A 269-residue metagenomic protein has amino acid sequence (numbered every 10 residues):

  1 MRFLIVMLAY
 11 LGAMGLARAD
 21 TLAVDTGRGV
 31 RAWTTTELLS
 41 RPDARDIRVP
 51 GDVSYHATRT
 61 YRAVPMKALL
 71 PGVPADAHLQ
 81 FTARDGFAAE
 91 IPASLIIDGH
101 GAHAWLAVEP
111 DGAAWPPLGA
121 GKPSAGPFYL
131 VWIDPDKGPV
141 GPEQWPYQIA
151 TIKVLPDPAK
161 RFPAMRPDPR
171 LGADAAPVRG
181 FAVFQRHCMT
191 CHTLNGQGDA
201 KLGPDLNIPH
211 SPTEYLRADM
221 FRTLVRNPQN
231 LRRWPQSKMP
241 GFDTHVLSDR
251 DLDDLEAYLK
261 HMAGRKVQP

Functional and structural regions predicted by a protein language model:
I5-A13: Bacterial N-terminal signal peptides
G15-A19: Sec/Tat signal peptide C-region and signal peptidase I cleavage site
D20-P156, P269: Structured, non-membrane catalytic/scaffold regions adjacent to prosthetic-group chemistry
I91, K201-N207, N227-E256, M262 (+1 more regions): Axial heme c-ligation environment in periplasmic c-type cytochrome domains
P117-P167, T213, A218-M220, F242-K260: Periplasmic c-type cytochrome electron-transfer domains
P158-V183: Electrostatic cytochrome c docking/interface patches
G180-N195, F221, M239, L255-L259: The canonical Cys-X-X-Cys-His
T193-R226: Gly/Gly-Pro-rich "capping" loops immediately C-terminal to redox-active cysteine motifs in periplasmic/lumenal
